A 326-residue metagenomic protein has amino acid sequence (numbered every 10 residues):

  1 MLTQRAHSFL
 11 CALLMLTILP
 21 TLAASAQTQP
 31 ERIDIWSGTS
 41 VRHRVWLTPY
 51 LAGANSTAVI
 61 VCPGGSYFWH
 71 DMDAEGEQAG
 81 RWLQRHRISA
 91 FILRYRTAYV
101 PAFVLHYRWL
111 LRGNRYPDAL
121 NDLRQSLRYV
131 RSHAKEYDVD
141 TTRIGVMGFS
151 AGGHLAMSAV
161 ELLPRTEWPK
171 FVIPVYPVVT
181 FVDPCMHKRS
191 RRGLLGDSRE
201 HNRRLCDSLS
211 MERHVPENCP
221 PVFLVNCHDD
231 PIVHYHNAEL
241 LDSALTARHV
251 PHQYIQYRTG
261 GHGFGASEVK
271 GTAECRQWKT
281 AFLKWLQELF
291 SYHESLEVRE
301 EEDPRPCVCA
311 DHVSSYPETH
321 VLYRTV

Functional and structural regions predicted by a protein language model:
Q27-A54: N-terminal cap/lid segment of alpha/beta-hydrolase-fold proteins
G38, P177-H214, P220: Mobile cap/lid helix-loop segments that gate and shape the active-site cleft of serine hydrolases
S56-G64: Short beta-strand element of the alpha/beta-hydrolase
D71-D73, Q78, R94-T141, K270-C275: Catalytic nucleophile-loop/oxyanion-hole region of alpha/beta-hydrolase and closely related hydrolase-like folds
P101, R108, E239-H312, Y316-P317: C-terminal catalytic histidine-bearing segment of alpha/beta-hydrolase fold enzymes
Q125-R189, C206: Primarily recognizes the serine-hydrolase "nucleophile elbow" in alpha/beta-hydrolase and SGNH/GDSL folds
N218, L224-N226, D230: Short beta-strand/loop motif that positions the catalytic acidic residue of the alpha/beta-hydrolase fold
P231-E239: Conserved alpha/beta-hydrolase "acid-adjacent" motif
